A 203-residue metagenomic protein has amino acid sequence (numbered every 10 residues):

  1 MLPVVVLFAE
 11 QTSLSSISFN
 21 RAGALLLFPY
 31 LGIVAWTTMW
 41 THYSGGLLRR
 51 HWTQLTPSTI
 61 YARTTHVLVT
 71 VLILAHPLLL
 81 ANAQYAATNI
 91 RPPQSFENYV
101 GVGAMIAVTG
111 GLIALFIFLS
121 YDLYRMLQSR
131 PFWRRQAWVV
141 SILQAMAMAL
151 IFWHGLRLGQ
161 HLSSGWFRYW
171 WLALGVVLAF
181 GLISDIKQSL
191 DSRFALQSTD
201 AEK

Functional and structural regions predicted by a protein language model:
M1-K203: Membrane-embedded alpha-helical bundles that constitute the cytochrome b-like, heme-associated redox core of multi-pass
